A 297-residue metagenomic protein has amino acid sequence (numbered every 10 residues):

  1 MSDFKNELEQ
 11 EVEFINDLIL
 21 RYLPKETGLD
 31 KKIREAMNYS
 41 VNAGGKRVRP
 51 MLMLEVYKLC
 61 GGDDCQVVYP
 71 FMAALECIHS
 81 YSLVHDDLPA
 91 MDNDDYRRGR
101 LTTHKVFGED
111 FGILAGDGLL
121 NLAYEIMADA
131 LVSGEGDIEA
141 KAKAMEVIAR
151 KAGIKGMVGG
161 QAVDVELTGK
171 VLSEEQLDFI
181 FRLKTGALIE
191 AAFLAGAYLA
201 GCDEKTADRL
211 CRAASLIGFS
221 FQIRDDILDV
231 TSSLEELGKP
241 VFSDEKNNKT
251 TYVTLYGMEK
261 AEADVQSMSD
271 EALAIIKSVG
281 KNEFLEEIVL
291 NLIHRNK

Functional and structural regions predicted by a protein language model:
M1-I19: N-terminal leader/targeting segments and the immediately adjacent pre-domain N-terminus
F14-I276, G280-I293: Mg2+-dependent prenyl diphosphate-binding active-site environment of isoprenoid biosynthetic enzymes
N296-K297: Short cytosolic juxtamembrane segments of multi-pass membrane proteins
